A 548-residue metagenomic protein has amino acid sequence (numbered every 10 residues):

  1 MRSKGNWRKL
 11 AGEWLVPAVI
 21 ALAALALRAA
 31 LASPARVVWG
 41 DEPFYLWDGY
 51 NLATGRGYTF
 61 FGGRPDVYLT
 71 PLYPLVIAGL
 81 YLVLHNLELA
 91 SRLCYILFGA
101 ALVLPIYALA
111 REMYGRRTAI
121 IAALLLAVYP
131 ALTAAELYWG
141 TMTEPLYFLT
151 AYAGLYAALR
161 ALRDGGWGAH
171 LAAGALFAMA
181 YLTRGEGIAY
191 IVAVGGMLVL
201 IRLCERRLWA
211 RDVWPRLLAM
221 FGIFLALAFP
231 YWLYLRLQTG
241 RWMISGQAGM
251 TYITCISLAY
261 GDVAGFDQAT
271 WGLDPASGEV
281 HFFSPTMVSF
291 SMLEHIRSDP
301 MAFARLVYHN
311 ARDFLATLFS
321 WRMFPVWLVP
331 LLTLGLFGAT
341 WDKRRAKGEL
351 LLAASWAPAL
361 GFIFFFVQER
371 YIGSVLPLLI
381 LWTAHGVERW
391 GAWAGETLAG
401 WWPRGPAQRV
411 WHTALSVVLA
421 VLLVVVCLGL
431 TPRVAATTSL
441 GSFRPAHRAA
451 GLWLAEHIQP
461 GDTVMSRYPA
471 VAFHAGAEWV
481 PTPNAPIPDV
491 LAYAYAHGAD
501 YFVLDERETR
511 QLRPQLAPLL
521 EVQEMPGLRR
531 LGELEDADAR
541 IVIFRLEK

Functional and structural regions predicted by a protein language model:
P17-A21, A122-L124, A175, I191-V199 (+3 more regions): Signature aromatic-anchored transmembrane alpha helix within multi-pass, membrane-resident enzymes that catalyze glycan
A21-L27, A122-P130, Y156, F177 (+1 more regions): Short helix- or helix-capping micro-motifs that position conserved polar/aromatic residues at function-defining sites
L27-R28, R216-F314, V425-G429: Membrane-lumen/periplasm interface segments of specific transmembrane helices in polyprenyl phosphate-linked
L93-Y114, L149-A157, L334-F337: Transmembrane-helix motifs of polytopic, lipid-linked glycan transferases
V103, E144-T150, A180-G185, A189-V192 (+4 more regions): Hydrophobic/aromatic-rich transmembrane helices and adjacent perimembrane loops
R117, G154-A172, A180, R202-L208: Membrane-interface transmembrane helices that cradle and orient dolichyl/undecaprenyl
A158, T413-P469, I487, A494: Membrane-embedded, lumen/periplasm-facing catalytic core of multi-pass transferases that use lipid-linked donors
E205, L306-R345, W356: Hydrophobic, aromatic-rich transmembrane alpha-helices and their immediate juxtamembrane boundary segments
